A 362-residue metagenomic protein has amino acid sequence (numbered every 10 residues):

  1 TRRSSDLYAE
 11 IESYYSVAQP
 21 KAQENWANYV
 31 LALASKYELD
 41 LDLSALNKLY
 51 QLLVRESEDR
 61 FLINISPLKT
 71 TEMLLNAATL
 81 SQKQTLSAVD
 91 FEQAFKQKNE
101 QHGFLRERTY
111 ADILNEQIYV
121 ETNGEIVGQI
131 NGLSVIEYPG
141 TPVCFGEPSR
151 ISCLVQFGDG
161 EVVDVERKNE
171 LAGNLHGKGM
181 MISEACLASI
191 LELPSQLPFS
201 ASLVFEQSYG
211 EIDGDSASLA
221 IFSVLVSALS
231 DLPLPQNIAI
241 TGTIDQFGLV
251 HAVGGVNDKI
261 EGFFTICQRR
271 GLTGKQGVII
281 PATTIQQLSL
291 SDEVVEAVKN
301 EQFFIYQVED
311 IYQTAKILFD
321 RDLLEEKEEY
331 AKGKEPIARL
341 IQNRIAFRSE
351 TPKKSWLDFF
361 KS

Functional and structural regions predicted by a protein language model:
T1-S4: Short, small-residue-biased leader/transition segments that mark boundaries at the very start of proteins
D6-E10, F304-I305: Conserved beta-strand scaffold positions in the cores of enzyme catalytic domains, especially in NTP/NDP-utilizing
Y8-L68, K83-T85, L193-P198, L232-N237: Conserved C-terminal "switch" segment of AAA+ ATPases
N25-L33, K48, L52, E72-N76 (+4 more regions): Alpha-helical scaffold elements adjacent to nucleotide-binding pockets in ATP/GTP-utilizing enzyme cores
A34-A45, V143-S152, G179-S195: An acidic intrinsically disordered interaction segment
Y37-L41, V54-T122, E325-E328: C-terminal helical "lid" subdomain and adjoining coupling/linker elements of P-loop NTPases
L86-A88, N115, V155-L171, L175-S362: Peripheral, non-AAA+ core regions of ATP-driven protein-machinery
Q93-G173, E184: Core mixed alpha/beta domains of very large multi-subunit molecular machines
